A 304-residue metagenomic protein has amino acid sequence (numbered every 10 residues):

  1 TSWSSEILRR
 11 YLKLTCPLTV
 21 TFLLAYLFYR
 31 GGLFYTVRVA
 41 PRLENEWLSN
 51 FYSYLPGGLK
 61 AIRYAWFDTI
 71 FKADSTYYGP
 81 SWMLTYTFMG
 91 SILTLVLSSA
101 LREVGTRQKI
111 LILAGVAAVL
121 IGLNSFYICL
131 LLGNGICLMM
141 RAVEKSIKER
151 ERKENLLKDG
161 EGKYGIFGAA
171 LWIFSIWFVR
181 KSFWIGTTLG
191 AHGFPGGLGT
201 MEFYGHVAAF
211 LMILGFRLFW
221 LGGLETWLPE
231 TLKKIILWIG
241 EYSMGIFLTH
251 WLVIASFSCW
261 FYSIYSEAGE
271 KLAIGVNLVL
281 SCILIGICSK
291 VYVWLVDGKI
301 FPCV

Functional and structural regions predicted by a protein language model:
T1, F28-G31, V96-G105, G135-S146 (+4 more regions): Structural signal for the C-terminal ends of transmembrane alpha-helices and the immediately following loop
T1, L14-L18, S125-Y127, M212 (+3 more regions): Functionally critical transmembrane alpha-helices in membrane proteins and complexes, commonly lining
T1-L12, P17-R38, L138-E144, V253 (+2 more regions): Juxtamembrane transmembrane-helix termini
S4-S5, E144-G160, W227-L232, F301-V304: Membrane-interfacial, low-structure loops and terminal tails that flank and connect transmembrane helices in multi-pass
T15-F88, I92: Membrane-interface helix-loop-helix regions
I70-Y86, A117-L132, L157-I166, W177-L214: Interfacial loop-to-helix transition and helix-capping segments at the boundaries of transmembrane helices
F88-A118, M139-G160: Solvent-exposed interhelical
W172-I300: Alpha-helical transmembrane segments of multi-pass integral membrane proteins
